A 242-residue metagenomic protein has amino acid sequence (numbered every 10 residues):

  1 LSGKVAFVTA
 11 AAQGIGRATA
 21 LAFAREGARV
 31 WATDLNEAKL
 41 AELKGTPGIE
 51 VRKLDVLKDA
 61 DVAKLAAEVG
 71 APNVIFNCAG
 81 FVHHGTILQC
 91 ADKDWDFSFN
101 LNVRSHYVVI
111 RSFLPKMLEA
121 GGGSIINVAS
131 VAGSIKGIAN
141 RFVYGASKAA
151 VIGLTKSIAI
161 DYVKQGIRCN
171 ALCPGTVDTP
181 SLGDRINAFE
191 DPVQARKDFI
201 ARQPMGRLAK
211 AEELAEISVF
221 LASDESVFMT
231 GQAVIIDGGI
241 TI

Functional and structural regions predicted by a protein language model:
T86-I87, A91-F99, F199: Substrate-binding pocket helix/loop in short-chain dehydrogenase/reductase
C90, K136-G145, S157, R185: Active-site loop-to-helix junction immediately N-terminal to the catalytic Tyr of the SDR YXXXK motif in Rossmann-fold
Y107, R207-I236, T241: C-terminal substrate-recognition "lid" of short-chain dehydrogenase/reductases
I110, S147, T155: Active-site helix of classical SDR
S130: Residue(s) in the substrate-gating loop at a strand-loop-helix junction that position the organic substrate next
V163, R168, M229-G231: Short, small/polar-rich loop/turn modules that mediate ligand/substrate recognition or access, typified
P174-D184: Short, flexible catalytic-loop segment of classical short-chain dehydrogenase/reductase
